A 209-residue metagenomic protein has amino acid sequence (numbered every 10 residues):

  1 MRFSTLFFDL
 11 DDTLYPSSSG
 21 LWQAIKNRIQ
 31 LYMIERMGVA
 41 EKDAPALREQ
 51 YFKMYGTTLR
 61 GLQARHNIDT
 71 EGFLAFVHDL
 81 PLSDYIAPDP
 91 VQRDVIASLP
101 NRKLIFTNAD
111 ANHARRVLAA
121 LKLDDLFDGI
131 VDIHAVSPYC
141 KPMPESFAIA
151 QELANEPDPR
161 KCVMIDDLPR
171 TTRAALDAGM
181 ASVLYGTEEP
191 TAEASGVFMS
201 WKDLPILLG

Functional and structural regions predicted by a protein language model:
M1-S4, A97, L104, D110-A111 (+1 more regions): Asp-based, Mg2+/Mn2+-dependent phosphohydrolase catalytic module
R2-F8, T13-R93, N112: N-terminal helical cap/lid subdomain that shapes the substrate entry/recognition surface in HAD-like hydrolases
S18, L47-R48, D84, R102-K103 (+2 more regions): A generic structural signal for short
Q63, A97-P100: Alpha-helix boundary recognition
